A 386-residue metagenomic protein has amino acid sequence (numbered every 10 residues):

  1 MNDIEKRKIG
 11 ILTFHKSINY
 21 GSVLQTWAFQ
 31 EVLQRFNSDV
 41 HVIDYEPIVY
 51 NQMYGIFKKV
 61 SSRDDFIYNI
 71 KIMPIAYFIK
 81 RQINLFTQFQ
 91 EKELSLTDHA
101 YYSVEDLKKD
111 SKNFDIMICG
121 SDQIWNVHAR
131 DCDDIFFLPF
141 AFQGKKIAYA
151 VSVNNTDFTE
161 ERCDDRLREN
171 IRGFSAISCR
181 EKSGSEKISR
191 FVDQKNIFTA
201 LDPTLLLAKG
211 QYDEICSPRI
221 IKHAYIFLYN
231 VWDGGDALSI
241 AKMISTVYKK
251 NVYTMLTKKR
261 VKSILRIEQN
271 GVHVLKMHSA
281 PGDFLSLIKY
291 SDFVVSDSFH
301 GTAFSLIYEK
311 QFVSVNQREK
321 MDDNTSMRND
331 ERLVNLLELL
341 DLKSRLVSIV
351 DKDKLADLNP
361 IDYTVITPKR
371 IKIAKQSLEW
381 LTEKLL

Functional and structural regions predicted by a protein language model:
M1-L386: Active-site anion-handling motifs in enzyme catalytic cores
